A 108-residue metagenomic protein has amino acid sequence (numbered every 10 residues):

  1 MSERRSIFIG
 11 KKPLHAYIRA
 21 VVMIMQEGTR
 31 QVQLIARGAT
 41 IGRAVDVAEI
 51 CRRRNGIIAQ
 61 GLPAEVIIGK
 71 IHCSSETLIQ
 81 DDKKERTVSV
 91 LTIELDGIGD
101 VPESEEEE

Functional and structural regions predicted by a protein language model:
M1-M25: Histone-fold modules and their flanking histone-like tails across chromatin and transcription assemblies
I7-L14, R37-T40, R86: Amphipathic alpha-helical protein-protein interaction segments
E27, R53-I57, G99: Short amphipathic alpha-helical interaction elements and helix-loop-helix interfaces that mediate dimerization
G28-Q33: Short, surface-exposed connector motifs at secondary-structure boundaries
G38-I41, I98-D100: Conserved beta-strand elements of beta-rich interaction domains across eukaryotes, especially beta-propellers
A39-A59: Conserved helicase motor "Helicase C" RecA-like lobe of SF1/SF2 P-loop NTPases
E65-E108: C-terminal edge-of-domain segments
